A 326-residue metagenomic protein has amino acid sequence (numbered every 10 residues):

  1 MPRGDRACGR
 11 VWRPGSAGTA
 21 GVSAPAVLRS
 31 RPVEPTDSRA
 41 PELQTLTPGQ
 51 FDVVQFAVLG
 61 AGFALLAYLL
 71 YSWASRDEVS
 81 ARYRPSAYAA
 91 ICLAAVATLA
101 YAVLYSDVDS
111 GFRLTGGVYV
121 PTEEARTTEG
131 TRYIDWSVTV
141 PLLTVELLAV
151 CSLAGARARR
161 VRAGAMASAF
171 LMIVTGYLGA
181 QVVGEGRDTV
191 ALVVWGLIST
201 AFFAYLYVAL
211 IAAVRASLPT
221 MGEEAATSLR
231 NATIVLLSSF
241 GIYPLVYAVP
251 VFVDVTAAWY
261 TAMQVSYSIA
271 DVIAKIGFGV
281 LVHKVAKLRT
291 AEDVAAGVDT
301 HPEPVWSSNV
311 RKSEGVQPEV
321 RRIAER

Functional and structural regions predicted by a protein language model:
S38-L65: Hydrophobic transmembrane alpha-helical segments in integral membrane proteins
P48-Q50, P121-S137, Q264-S268: Short aromatic-rich membrane-water interface segments that cap or initiate transmembrane helices in multi-pass membrane
A64, S86-V108, L237-F252: Hydrophobic alpha-helical transmembrane segments of multi-pass membrane proteins
L66-Y71, E146, T175, G179 (+2 more regions): Alpha-helical transmembrane segments in multipass membrane proteins, preferentially the mid-helix core
Y68-W73, E124, G130-M166, F170-Q181: Internal transmembrane alpha-helix with an interfacial aromatic "cap," most often the third helix
L99-G130: Helix-loop junctions on the outward
V161-G164, A191-V193, A213-S238, Y260: Membrane-helix boundary/juxtamembrane motif in polytopic membrane proteins
L206-A212, N231-A324: C-terminal transmembrane-bundle signature of multipass membrane proteins, characterized by strong activation on
